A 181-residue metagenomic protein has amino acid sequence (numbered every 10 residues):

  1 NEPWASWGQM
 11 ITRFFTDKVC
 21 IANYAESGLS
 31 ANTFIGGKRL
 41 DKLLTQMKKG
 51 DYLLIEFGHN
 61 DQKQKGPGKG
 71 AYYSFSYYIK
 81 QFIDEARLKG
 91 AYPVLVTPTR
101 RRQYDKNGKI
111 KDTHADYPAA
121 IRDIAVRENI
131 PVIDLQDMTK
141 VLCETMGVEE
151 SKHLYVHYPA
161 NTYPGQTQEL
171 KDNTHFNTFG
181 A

Functional and structural regions predicted by a protein language model:
N1-A25, D41-K49: Serine-esterase "nucleophile elbow" of acetyl-processing enzymes
A25-G28, H59: Short glycine-rich, polar/acidic loop-and-turn segments at beta strand-coil junctions
L29-S30, N177: Short, structural beta-strand-to-alpha-helix junction motif
S30-K38: Structural motif
K38-F179: Alpha-helical cap/lid subdomain in secreted, periplasmic, or secretory-pathway luminal O-acyl-processing enzymes
